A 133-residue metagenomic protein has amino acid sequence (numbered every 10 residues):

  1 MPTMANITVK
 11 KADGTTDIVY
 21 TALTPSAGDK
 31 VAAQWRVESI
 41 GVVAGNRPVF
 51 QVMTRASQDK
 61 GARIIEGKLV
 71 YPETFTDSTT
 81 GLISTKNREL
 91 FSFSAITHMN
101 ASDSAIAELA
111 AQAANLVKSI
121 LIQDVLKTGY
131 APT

Functional and structural regions predicted by a protein language model:
M1-V31: N-terminal "first-domain core" detector
P2-A12, A101-T133: Compositionally biased, intrinsically disordered linkers/stalks adjacent to structured regions
P25-W35, T74-T76, P132: Localized chelating/binding microdomains that coordinate divalent metal ions or stabilize phosphate-bearing
Q34-V70: Amphipathic, interaction-prone secondary-structure segments
V43-N46, M99-A105: Cystatin/cathelin-like cysteine-protease inhibitor module
A62-T80, T85-N87: Short, surface-exposed, charged amphipathic helix/loop patches that serve as local interaction elements
Y71-D77, S94-A101: Beta-strand elements of well-folded, non-transmembrane domains
I83-M99: A short, surface-exposed beta-strand/turn
